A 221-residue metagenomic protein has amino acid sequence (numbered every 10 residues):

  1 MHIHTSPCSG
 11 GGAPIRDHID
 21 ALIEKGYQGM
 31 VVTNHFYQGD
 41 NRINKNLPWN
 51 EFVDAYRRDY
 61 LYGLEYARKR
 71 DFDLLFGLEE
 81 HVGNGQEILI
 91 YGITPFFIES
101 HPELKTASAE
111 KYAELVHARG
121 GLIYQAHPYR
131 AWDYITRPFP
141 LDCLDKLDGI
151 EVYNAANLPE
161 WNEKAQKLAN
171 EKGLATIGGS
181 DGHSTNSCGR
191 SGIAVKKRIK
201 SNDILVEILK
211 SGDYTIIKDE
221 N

Functional and structural regions predicted by a protein language model:
M1, T5-C8, I15-D20, N84-F96 (+3 more regions): Charged catalytic cores and adjacent phosphate/nucleic-acid-binding surfaces used for phosphate/nucleic-acid chemistry
M1-V82, T106, D142-D145, P159 (+3 more regions): An N-terminally biased module of ancient metal coordination in phosphate/nucleic-acid-related enzymes
I23, L64-R68, E110-Y124, A165-K172: Surface-exposed amphipathic alpha-helices with a cationic face
M30-V32, Y124-Q125, E151: Conserved beta-strand positions in the central sheet of alpha/beta enzyme cores
H35, P128, A155: Flexible loop residues that form catalytic and substrate-binding hotspots at small-molecule/glycan-binding clefts
R70, G83-I88, A118-G121: Beta-strand-turn-beta hairpins that frame and shape the catalytic cleft of phosphate-ester-processing enzymes
G77-E79, A126, G179, D219: Conserved beta-strand termini and adjacent loop/short-helix elements that scaffold enzyme active sites in alpha/beta
